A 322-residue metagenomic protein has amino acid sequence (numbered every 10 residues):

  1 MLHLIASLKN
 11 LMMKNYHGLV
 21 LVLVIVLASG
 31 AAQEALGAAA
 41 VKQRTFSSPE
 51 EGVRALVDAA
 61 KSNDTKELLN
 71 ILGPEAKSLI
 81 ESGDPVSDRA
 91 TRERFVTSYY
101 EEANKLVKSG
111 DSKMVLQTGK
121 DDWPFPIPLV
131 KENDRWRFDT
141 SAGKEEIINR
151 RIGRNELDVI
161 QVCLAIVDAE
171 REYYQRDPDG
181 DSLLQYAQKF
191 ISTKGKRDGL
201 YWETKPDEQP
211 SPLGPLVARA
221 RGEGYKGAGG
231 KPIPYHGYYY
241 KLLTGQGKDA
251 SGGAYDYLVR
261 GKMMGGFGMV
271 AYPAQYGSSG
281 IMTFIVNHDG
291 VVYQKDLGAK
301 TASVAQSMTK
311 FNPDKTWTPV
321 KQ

Functional and structural regions predicted by a protein language model:
M1-N15: N-terminal secretory signal peptides that target proteins for export/translocation
V20-G30: Bacterial N-terminal signal peptides
L36-S62, G143-D168, E172: Short, low-complexity N-terminal intrinsically disordered segments enriched in polar/charged residues
D64-A76, Q185-A187: Short, well-ordered alpha-helical segments enriched in acidic and aromatic residues
A76-F125, G229, I233-P234, Q246-K248 (+1 more regions): Surface-exposed, charged secondary-structure patches
K113-L157, Q161-L164, V291-K295: Short beta-strand edge/turn micro-motifs at domain boundaries
Y173-S278: Flexible, glycine-rich surface segments
G265-Q322: C-terminal soluble interaction/assembly domains
